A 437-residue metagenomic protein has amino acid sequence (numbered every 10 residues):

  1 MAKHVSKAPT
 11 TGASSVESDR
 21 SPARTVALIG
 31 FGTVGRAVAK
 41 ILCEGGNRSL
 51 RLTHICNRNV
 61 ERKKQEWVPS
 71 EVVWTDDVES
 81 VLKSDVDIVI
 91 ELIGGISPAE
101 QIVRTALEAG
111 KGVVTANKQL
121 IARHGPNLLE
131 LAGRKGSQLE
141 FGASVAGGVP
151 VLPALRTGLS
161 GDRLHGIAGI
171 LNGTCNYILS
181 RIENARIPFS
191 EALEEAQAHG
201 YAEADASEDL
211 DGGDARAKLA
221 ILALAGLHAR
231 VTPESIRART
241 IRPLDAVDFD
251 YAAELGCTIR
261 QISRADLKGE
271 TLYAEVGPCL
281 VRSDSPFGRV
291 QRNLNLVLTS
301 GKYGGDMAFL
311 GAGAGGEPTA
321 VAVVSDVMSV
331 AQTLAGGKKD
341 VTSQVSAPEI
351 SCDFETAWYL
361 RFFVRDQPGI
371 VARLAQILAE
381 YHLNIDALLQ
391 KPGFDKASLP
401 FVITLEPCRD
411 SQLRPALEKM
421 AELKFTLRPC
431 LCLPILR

Functional and structural regions predicted by a protein language model:
A2, V73, L164-A168, T174-L179 (+6 more regions): Catalytic, metal-anchored helix/loop core of enzyme active sites in primary metabolism
I29, A322, V327-R437: A conserved regulatory-domain signal marking ACT and ACT-like small-molecule sensing domains and adjacent regulatory
G35-R36: N-terminal Rossmann-fold NAD(P) dinucleotide-binding loop
G45-W67: NAD(P)-binding Rossmann-fold cofactor-contacting core
V78-A116: Rossmann-fold NAD(P) dinucleotide-binding segment
E100-T105, A109, K118-L155: Rossmann-fold NAD(P)-binding glycine/threonine-rich loop
G133-D214, I221: Rossmann-like NAD(P)H-binding beta-loop-alpha module
E191-R289, L294-L296: Substrate-binding/catalytic subdomain of NAD(P)-dependent oxidoreductase enzymes
